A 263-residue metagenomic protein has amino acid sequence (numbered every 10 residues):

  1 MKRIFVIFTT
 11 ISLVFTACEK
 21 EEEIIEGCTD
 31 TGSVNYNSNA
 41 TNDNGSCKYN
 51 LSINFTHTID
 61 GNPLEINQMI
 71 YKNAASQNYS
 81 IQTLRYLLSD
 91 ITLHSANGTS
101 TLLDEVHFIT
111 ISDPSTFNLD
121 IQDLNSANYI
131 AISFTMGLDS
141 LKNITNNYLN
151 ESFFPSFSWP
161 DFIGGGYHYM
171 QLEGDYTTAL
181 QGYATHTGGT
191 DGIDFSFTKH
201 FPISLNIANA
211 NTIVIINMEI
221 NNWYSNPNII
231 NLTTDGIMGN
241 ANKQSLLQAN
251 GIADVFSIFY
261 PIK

Functional and structural regions predicted by a protein language model:
M1-T16: Sec-dependent bacterial lipoprotein signal peptides
F5-V6, C28, Y79: Generic detector of short alpha-helix boundary/capping microenvironments and adjacent low-complexity segments
F15-I53: Bacterial Sec-dependent N-terminal signal peptides
Y49-K263: A short, solvent-exposed, low-complexity linear motif enriched for acidic/polar residues with Pro/Gly/Ser/Thr
